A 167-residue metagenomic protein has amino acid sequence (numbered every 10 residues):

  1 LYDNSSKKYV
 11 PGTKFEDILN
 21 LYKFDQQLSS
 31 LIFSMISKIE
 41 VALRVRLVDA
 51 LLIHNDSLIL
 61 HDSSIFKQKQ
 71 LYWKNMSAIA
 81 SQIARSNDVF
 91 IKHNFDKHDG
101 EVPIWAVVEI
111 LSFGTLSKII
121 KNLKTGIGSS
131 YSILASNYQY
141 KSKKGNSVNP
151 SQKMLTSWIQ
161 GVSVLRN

Functional and structural regions predicted by a protein language model:
L1-N167: Long, contiguous internal "core" modules enriched in hydrophobic/ aromatic residues
